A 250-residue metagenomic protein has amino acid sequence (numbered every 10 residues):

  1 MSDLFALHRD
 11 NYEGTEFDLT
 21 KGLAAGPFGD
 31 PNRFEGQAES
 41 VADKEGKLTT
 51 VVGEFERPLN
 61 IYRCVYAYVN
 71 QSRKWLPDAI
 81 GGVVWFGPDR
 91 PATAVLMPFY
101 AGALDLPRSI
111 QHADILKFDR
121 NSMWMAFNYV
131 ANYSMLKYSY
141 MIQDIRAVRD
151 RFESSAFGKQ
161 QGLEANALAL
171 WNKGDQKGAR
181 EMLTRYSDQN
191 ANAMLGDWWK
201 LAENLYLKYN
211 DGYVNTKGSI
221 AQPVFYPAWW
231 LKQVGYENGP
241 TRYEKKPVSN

Functional and structural regions predicted by a protein language model:
M1-N250: C-terminus-biased signal that marks the final domain/tail of proteins
